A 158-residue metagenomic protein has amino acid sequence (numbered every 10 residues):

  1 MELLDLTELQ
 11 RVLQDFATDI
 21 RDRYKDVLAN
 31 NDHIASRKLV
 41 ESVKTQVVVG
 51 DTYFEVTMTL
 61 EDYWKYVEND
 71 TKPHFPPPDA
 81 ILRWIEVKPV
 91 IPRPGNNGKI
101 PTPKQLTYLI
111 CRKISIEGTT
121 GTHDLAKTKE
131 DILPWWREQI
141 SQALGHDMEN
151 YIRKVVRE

Functional and structural regions predicted by a protein language model:
M1-V49, Y53: Charge-rich, low-complexity N-terminal segments
K38-E158: Charged, low-complexity interaction tracts
